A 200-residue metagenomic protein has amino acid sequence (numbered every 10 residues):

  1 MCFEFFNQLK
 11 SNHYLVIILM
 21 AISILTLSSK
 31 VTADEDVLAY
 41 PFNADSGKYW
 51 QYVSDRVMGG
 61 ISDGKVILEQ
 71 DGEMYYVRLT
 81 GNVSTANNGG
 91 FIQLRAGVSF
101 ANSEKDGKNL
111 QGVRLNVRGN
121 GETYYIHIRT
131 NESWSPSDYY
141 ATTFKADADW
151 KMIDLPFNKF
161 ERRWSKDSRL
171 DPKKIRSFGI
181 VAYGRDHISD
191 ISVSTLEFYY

Functional and structural regions predicted by a protein language model:
M1-S11: N-terminal secretory signal peptides that target proteins for export/translocation
L9-Y14, T32: Residue-level detector of intrinsically disordered/flexible regions characterized by low predicted structural confidence
V16-T26: Bacterial N-terminal signal peptides
S29-Y200: Beta-rich carbohydrate-recognition modules and glycan-binding surfaces
